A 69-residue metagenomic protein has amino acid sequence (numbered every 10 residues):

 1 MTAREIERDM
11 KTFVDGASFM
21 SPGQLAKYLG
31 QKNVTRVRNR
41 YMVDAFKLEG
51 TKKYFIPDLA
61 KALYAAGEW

Functional and structural regions predicted by a protein language model:
A3-N33: Polyanion-binding surface elements
K27-W69: Major-groove DNA-recognition helix of helix-turn-helix-type DNA-binding domains
